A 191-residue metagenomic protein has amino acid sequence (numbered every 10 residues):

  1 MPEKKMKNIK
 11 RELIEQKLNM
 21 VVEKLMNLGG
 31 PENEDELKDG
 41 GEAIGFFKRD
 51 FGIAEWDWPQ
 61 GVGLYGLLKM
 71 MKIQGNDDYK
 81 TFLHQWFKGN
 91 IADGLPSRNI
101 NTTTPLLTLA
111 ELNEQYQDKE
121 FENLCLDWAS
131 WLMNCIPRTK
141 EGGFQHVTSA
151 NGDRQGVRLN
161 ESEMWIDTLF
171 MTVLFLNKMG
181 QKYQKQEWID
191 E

Functional and structural regions predicted by a protein language model:
P2-Q85, K119-D127, W131-C135, T139-G143: Low-complexity, Ser/Thr/Pro/Gly-enriched N-terminal "stalk/linker" regions
E36-A54, W86, T104-Q115, F144-M164: Carbohydrate-binding/catalytic loop surfaces
E55-M71, R98-E114, M164-Q181: Well-ordered alpha-helical segments within folded domains of soluble proteins
G89-L95: Surface-exposed loop and membrane-interface regions of Gram-negative outer-membrane beta-barrel proteins
L95-I100, T139-K140: Boundary/linker segments of alpha-helical solenoid repeat arrays
E122, L126-F170: Asp-box/WD-like beta-propeller blade repeats and closely related beta-sheet repeat scaffolds
M179-D190: Inter-helical turn/loop segments and adjacent helix faces that build the functional surface of alpha-helical bundle
